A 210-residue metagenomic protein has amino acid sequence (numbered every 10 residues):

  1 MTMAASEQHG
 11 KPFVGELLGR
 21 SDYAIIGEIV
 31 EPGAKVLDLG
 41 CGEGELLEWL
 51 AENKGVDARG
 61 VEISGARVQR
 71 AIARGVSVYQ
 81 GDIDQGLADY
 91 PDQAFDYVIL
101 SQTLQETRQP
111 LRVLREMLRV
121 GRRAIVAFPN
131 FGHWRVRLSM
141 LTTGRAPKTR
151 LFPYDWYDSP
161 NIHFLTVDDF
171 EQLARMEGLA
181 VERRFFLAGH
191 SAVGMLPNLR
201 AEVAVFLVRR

Functional and structural regions predicted by a protein language model:
A4-L18: Class I SAM-dependent methyltransferase Rossmann-like catalytic core, especially the SAM/SAH-binding loop
L17-G33: Conserved alpha-helix/loop element of class I SAM-dependent methyltransferases that forms part of the SAM/SAH-binding
L39: Conserved beta-strand/loop positions that form the S-adenosyl-L-methionine
E43: Conserved SAM/SAH-binding loop
W49-G86: Class I SAM-dependent methyltransferase SAM/SAH-binding core
Y97-R108: A short SAM/SAH-binding and catalytic strip from SAM-dependent methyltransferases
L111-E116, R123-R210: S-adenosyl-L-methionine-dependent methyltransferase catalytic module, highlighting the catalytic core
